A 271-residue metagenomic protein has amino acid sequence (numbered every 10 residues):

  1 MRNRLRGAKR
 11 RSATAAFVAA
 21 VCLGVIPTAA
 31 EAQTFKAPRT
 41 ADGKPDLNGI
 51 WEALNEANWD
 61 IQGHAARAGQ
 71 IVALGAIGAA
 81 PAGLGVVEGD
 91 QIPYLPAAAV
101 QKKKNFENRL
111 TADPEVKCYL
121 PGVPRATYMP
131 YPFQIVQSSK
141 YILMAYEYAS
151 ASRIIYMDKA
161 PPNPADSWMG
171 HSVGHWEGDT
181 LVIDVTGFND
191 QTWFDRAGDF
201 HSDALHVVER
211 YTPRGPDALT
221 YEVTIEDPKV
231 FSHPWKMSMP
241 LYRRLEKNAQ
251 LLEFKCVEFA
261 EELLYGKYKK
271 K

Functional and structural regions predicted by a protein language model:
M1-R11: N-terminal secretory signal peptides that target proteins for export/translocation
R2-R4, F17, C22-K271: PEST-like low-complexity, intrinsically disordered acidic/proline/serine-rich tracts that flank trafficking/processing
R10-V18: Sec-dependent signal peptide recognition, specifically the positively charged N-region followed immediately by
